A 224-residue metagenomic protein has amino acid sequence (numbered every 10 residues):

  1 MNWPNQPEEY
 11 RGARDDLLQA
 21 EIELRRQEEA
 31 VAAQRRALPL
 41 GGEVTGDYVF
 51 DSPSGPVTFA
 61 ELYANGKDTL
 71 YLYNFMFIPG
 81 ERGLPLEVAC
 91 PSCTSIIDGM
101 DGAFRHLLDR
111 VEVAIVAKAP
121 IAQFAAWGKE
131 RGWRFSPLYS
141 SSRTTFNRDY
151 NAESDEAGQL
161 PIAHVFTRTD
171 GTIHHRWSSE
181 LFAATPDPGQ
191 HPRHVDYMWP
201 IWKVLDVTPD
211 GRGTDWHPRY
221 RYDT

Functional and structural regions predicted by a protein language model:
M1-R105, D109, W127-E130, T144-T224: Non-globular targeting/processing and membrane-anchoring segments
D101-Q123, R134-T145: Thiol-based oxidoreductase modules, predominantly thioredoxin-like and allied folds used for disulfide exchange
